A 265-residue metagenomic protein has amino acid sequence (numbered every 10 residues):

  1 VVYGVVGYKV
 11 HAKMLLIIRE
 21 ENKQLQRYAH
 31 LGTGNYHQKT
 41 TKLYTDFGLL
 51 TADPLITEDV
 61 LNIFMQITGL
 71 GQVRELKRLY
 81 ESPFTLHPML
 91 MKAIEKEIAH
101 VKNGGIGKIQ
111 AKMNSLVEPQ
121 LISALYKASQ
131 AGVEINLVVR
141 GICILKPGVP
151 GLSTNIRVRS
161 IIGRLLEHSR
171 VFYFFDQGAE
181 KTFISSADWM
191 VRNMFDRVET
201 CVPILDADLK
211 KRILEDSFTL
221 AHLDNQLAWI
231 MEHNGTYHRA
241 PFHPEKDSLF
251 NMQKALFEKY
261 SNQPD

Functional and structural regions predicted by a protein language model:
V1-R27, G32, T40, I56 (+1 more regions): PLD/PLD-like phosphodiesterase catalytic module centered on the HKD motif
H37-G69: Mobile "lid/hinge" segments at catalytic clefts and subdomain interfaces of large enzymes
L70-L79, G104-I106: Gly-rich Lys/Arg/Thr-decorated short loops/hinges at beta-loop-alpha junctions or inter-strand turns that position
